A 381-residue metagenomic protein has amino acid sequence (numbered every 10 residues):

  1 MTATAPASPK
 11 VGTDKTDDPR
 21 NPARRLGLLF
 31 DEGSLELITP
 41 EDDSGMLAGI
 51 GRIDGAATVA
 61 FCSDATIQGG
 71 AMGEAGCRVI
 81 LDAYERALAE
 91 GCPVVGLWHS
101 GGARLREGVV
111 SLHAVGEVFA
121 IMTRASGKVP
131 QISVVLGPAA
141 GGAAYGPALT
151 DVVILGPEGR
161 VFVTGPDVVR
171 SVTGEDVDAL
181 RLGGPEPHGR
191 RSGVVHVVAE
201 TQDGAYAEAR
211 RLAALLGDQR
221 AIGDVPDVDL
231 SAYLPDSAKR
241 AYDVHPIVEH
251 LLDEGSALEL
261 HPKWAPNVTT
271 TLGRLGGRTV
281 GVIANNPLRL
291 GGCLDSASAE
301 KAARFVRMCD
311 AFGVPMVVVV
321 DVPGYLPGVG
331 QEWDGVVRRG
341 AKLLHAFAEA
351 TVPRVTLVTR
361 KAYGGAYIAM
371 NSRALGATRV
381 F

Functional and structural regions predicted by a protein language model:
M1-F381: Ligand-binding clefts of soluble mixed alpha/beta catalytic domains
